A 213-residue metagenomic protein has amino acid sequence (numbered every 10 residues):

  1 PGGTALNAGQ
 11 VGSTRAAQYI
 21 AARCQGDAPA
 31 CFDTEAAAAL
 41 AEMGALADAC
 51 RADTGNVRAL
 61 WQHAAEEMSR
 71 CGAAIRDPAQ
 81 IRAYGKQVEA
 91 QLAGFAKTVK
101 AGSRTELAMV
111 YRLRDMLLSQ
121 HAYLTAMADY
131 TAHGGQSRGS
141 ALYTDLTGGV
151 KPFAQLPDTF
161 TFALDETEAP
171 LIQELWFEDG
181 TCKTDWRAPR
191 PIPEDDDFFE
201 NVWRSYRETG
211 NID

Functional and structural regions predicted by a protein language model:
P1-D213: Glycine- and aromatic-enriched mobile tails/lids
